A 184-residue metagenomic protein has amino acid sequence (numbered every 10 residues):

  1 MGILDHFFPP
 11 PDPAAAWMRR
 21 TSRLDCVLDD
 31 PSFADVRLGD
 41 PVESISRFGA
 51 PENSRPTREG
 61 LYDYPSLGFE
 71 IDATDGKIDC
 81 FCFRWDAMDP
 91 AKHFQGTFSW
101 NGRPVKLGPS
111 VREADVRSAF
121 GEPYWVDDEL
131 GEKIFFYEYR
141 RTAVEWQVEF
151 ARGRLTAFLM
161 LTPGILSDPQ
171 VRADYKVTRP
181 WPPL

Functional and structural regions predicted by a protein language model:
G2-L184: Short helix/turn-capping signatures at newly exposed starts of structured segments
